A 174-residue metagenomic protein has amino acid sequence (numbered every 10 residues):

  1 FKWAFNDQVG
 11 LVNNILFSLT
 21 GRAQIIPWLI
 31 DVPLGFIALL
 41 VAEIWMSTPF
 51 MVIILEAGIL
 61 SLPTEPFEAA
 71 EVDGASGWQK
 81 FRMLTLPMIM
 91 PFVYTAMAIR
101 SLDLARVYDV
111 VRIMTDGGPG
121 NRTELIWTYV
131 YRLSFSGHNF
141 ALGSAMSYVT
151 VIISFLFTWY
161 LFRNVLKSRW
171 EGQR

Functional and structural regions predicted by a protein language model:
F1-R174: A structural signal for multi-pass alpha-helical bundles of membrane permease subunits that mediate small-molecule
